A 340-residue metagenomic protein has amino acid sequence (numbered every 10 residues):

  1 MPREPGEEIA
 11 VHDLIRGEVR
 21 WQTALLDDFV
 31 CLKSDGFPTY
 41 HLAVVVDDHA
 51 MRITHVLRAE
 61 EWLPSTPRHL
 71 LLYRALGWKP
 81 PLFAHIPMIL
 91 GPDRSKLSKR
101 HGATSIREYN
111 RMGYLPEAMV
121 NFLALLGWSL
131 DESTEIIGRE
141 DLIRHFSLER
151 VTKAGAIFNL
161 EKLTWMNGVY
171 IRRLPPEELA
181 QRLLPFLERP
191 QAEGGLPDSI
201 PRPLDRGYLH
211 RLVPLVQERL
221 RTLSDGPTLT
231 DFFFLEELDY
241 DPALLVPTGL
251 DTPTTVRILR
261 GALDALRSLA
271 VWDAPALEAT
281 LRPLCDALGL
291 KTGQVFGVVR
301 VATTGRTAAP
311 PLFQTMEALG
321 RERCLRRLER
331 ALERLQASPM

Functional and structural regions predicted by a protein language model:
M1-H85, L90-L97, S105, L130: Active-site cores that bind ATP or allylic diphosphates and position pyrophosphate for catalysis
L32-S34, M51-W62, L90-F122, L126-E135 (+2 more regions): Conserved phosphate-binding loops in nucleotide/dinucleotide-binding enzymes
Y109-E117, K153-N159, R202-R211, D286-Q294 (+1 more regions): Structural motif
L123, M166-N167, V213-L220, F233 (+3 more regions): Short alpha-helical scaffolding segments that buttress acidic/His motifs in well-ordered protein cores
E135-L142, L277: Acidic/histidine-enriched alpha-helical segments
P176-A180, L184-L288: Small-residue-rich helix-loop
P275-L335, P339: Charged substrate- and nucleic-acid-binding regions of tRNA-handling and nucleotidyl-transfer enzymes, centered on
